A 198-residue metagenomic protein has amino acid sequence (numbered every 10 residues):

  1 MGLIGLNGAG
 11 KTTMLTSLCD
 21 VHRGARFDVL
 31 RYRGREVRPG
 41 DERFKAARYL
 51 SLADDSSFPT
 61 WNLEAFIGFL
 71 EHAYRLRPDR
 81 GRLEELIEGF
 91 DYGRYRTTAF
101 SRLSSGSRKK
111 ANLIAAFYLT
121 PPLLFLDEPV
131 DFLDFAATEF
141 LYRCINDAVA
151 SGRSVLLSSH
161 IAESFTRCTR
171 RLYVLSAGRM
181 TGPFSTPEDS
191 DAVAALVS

Functional and structural regions predicted by a protein language model:
I4-L6: The feature captures the beta-strand-to-loop junction immediately N-terminal to the Walker
C19: Helix-to-loop junction immediately C-terminal to a conserved catalytic motif
F27-F44: Conserved ABC transporter NBD signature motif
D54, P59-Y74: Q-loop/switch helix immediately C-terminal to the Walker
G68, R80-R96: Conserved ABC ATPase "signature" region
L124-E128: Catalytic Walker B motif of ABC-type/P-loop ATPase nucleotide-binding domains
S158-H160: H-loop/switch region of ABC-family ATPase nucleotide-binding domains
